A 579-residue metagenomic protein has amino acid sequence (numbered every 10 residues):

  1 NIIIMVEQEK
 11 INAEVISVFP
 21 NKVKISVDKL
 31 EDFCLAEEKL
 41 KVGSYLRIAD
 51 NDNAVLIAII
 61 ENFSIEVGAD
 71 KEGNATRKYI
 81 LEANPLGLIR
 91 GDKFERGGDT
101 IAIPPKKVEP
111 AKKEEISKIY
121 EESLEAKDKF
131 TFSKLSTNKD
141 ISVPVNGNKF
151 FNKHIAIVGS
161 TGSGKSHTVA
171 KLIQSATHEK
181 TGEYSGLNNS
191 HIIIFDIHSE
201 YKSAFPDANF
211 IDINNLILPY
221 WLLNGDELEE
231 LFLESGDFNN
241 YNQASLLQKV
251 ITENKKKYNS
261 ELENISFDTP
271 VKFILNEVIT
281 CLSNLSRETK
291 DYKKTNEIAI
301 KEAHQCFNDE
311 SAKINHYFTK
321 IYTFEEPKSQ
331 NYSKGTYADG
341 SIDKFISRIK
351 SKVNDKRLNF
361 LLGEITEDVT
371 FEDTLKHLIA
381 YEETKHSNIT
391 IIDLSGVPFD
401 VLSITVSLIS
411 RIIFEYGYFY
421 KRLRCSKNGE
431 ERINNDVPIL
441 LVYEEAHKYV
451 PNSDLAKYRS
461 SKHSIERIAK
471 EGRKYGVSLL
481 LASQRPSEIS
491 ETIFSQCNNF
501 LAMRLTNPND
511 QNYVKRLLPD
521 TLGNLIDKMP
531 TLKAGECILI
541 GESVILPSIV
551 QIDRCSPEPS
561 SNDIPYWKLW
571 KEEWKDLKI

Functional and structural regions predicted by a protein language model:
I2-G159, H167-T168, T181, N435-V437 (+1 more regions): Basic- and hydrophobic-enriched, low-structure N-terminal and domain-boundary segments that flank ATP-binding catalytic
K129-L218, E491, L539, I579: Glycine-rich phosphate-binding loop of nucleotide-binding enzymes
F151-N152, L187-N189, K385-H386, N434-V437 (+2 more regions): Short loop/turn elements that form and flank the Walker-type P-loop nucleotide-binding site in RecA-like NTPase cores
A176-T181, I413-Y418, K462-L479, L522: Substrate-engagement module of ASCE P-loop NTPases
F195, Y443, A482-S483: Hydrophobic residues in beta-strands of the RecA-like P-loop NTPase core, especially within AAA+ ATPase
S199-A204, N209, E230-S464: P-loop NTPase motor domains
E234, E466-V550: Conserved ATP-driven motor cores of ASCE-family P-loop NTPases powering translocation/secretion/packaging/pilus
A534-I579: Conserved P-loop NTPase motor module
